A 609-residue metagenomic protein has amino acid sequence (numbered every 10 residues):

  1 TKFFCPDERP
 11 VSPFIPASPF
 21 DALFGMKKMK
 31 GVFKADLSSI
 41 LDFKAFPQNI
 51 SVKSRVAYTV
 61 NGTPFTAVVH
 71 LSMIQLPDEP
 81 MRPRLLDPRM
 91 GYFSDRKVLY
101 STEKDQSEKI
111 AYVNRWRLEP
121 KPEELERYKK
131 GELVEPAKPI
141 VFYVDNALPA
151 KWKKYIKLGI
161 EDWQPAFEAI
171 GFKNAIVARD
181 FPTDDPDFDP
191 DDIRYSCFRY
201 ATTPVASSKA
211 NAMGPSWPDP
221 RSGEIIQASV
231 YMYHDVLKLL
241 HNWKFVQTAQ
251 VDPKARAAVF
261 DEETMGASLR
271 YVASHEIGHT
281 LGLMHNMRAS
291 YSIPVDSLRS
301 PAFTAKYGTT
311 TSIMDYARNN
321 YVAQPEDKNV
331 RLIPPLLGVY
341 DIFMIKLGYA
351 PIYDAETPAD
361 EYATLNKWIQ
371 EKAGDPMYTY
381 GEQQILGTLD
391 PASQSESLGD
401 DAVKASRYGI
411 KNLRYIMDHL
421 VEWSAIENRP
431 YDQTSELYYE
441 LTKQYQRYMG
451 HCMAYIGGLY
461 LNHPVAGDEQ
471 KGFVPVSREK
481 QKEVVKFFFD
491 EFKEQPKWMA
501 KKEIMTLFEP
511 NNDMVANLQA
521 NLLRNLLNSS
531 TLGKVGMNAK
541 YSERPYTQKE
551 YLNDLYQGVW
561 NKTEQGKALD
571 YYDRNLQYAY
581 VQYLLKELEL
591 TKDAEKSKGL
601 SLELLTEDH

Functional and structural regions predicted by a protein language model:
T1-L148, F181-L240, K244-D261, L269 (+1 more regions): Auxiliary tRNA-acceptor-end handling modules of aminoacyl-tRNA synthetases
S107, N146, A150-L158, E263-S268 (+4 more regions): Soluble non-cytosolic domains of exported or imported proteins
P139-I140, F172-A175, E224, T311: Loop/turn elements at helix/coil->beta-strand transitions in domains of secreted/extracellular proteins
A147-A175: Zn2+-dependent metallopeptidase catalytic core
E161-F172, G278-H279, L283, N319 (+2 more regions): Sec-exported extracytoplasmic/periplasmic mature domains
D180-P204, A267-Q324: The catalytic-center signature of Zn2+-dependent metalloproteases
M213, P218, E224-M232, R270-L281 (+3 more regions): Extended catalytic-interface subdomain
S290-H609: Conserved catalytic/binding loops enriched for acidic/polar residues
